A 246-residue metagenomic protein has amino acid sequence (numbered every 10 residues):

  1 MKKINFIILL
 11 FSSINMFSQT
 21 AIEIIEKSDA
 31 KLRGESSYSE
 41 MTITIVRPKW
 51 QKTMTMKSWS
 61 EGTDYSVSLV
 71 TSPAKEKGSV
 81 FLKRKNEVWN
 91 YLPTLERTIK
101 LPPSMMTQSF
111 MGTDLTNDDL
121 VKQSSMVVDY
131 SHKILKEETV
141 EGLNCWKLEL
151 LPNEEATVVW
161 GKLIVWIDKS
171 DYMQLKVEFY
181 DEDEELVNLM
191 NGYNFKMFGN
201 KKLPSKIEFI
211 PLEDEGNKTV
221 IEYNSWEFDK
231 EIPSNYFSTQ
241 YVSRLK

Functional and structural regions predicted by a protein language model:
M1-I4: Positively charged n-region of N-terminal signal peptides that target proteins for export
Q19-S36, T42, Q51-K52, V80 (+5 more regions): Flexible, processing/modification-adjacent segments and terminal tails in exported/periplasmic/extracellular proteins
S28, K57-S60, N191-M197: Extended lipid/amphipathic-ligand handling interfaces
S39, S66-V70, V88-L92, T98-K100 (+4 more regions): Short hydrophobic/aromatic-rich beta-strand segments that constitute the beta-sheet cores of beta-sandwich/beta-barrel
M41-K75: N-terminal, post-signal-peptide region of Sec/Tat-exported proteins
V121, N144-S238: Gly/Pro-enriched, hydrophobic low-complexity segments that function as extracytoplasmic propeptides/linkers
